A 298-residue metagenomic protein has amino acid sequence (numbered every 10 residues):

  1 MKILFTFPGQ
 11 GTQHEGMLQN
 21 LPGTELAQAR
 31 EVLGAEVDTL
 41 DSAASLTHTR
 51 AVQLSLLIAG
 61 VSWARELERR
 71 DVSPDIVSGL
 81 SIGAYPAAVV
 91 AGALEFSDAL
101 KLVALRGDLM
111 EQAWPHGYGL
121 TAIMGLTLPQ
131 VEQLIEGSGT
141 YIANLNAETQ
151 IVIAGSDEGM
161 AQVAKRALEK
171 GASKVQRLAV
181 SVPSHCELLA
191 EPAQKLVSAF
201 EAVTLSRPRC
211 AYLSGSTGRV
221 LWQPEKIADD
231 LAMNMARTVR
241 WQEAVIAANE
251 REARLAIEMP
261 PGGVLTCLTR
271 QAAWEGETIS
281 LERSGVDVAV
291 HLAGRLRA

Functional and structural regions predicted by a protein language model:
M1-S78, A143, I153: Helix-rich "cap/lid" substructures immediately adjacent to catalytic or cofactor-binding pockets
G9, A29, G60, G83 (+7 more regions): Conserved small-residue
Q10-Q13, S81, Y85, D157 (+1 more regions): Gly/Ser/Thr-rich beta-alpha loop segments that engage phosphate groups in nucleotides
G11, A35, A91-A236: Alpha/beta catalytic cores of group-transfer enzymes, especially the acyltransferase/condensing modules of polyketide
G16, A59-S73, V77, M235-A298: Flexible, low-complexity segments
M17-Q19, V90-A91, K165, L268-Q271: Short amphipathic alpha-helical segments
G60, D75, G79-G83, A87 (+2 more regions): Gly/Ala-rich beta-loop-alpha elbow adjacent to hydrolase catalytic centers
